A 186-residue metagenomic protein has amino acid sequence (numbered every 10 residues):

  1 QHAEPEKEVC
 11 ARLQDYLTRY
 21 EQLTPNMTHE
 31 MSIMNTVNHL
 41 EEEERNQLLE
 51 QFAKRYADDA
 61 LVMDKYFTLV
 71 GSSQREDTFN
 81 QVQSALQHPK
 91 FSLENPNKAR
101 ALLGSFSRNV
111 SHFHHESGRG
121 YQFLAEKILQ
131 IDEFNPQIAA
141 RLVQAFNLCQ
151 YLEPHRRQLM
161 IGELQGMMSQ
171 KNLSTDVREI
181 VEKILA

Functional and structural regions predicted by a protein language model:
Q1-A186: Long, ordered, helix-rich scaffold segments
